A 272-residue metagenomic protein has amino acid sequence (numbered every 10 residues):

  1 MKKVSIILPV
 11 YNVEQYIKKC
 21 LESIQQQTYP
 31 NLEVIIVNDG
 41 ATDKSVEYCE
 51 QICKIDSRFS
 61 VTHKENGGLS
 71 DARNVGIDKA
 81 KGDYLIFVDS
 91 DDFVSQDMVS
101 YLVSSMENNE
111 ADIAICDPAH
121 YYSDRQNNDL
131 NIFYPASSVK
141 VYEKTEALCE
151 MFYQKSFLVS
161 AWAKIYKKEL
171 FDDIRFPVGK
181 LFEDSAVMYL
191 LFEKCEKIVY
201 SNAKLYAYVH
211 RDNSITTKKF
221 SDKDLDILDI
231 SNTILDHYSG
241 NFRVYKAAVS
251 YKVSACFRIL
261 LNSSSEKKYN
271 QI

Functional and structural regions predicted by a protein language model:
K2-S5, S23, E33, A186: Cell-envelope/extracellular polymer assembly enzymes that use nucleotide-activated donors
N12-Q26: Short, well-formed alpha-helical segments that are part of the catalytic scaffolds of diverse glycosyltransferases
K18, D43-I52, F93, D97-V99: Acidic helix N-cap motif at the loop->helix transition within catalytic regions of sugar-transfer enzymes
S23, P30, N38-Y48, E65: A conserved acidic beta->alpha catalytic loop
K64-A80, S90-F93: Glycine-rich, basic loop-to-helix element that forms the pyrophosphate-binding segment of sugar-nucleotide handling
L69, S90-V199, H210-D222: Donor-binding/catalytic cores of nucleotide-activated saccharide and glycerol-phosphate transferases/polymerases
L85: Short aromatic/hydrophobic "clamp" motif used to bind/position activated sugar donors
V209-I272: C-terminal subregions of glycosyltransferases and related glycan-biosynthesis enzymes
